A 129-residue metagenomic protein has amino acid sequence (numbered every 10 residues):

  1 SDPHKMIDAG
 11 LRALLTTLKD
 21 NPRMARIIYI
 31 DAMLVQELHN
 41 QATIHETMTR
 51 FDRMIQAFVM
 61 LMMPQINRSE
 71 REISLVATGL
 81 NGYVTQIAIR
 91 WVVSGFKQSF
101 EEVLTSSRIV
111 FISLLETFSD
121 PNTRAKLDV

Functional and structural regions predicted by a protein language model:
S1-M24, L80, L104: Hydrophobic alpha-helical connector segments
T16, L38-P64, S74-G82, Q86 (+2 more regions): Amphipathic alpha-helical packing segments from all-alpha helical-bundle domains
K19-H39, Q56-V59, Q86-V93: Amphipathic alpha-helical segments used for helix-helix packing
Q65, S94-Q98, P121: Transmembrane helix-loop junctions in multipass membrane proteins, especially transporters and channels
R71-S74, V93: Protein-protein interaction and targeting regions used for scaffolding, dimerization, and localization
F118-V129: C-terminal effector-binding regulatory domain of bacterial HTH transcription factors
